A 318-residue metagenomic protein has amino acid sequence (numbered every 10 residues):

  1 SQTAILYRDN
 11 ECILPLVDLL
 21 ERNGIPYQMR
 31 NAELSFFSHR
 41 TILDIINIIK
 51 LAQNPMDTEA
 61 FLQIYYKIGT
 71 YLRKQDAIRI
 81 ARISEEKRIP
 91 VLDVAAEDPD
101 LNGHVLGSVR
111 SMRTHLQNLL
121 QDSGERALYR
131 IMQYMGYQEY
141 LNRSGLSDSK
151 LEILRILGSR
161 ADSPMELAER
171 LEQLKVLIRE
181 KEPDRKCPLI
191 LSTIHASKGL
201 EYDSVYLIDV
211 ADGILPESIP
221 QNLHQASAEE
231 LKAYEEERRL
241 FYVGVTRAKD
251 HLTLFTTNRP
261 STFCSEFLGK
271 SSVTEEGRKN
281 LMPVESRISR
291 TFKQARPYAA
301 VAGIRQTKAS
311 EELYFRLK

Functional and structural regions predicted by a protein language model:
S1-L6, L62, L92-E97, Q138-R143: Inter-lobe coupling/hinge region of RecA-like P-loop helicase motors
S1-P55, S197-Y202: Conserved motor-region signature of P-loop NTPase helicases/translocases
L6-R8, R30, S192-I194, V205-D209 (+1 more regions): Generic beta-strand/beta-sheet core signal
I25, E97-S204, E217, K249-T253 (+2 more regions): Accessory C-terminal helicase-associated subdomains
L43-Q53, T58-Y65, L191, Y206 (+2 more regions): Conserved RecA-like P-loop NTPase helicase motor core
I45, L62-E86: Helix-hairpin-helix
E85, A211-L317: C-terminal accessory regions
